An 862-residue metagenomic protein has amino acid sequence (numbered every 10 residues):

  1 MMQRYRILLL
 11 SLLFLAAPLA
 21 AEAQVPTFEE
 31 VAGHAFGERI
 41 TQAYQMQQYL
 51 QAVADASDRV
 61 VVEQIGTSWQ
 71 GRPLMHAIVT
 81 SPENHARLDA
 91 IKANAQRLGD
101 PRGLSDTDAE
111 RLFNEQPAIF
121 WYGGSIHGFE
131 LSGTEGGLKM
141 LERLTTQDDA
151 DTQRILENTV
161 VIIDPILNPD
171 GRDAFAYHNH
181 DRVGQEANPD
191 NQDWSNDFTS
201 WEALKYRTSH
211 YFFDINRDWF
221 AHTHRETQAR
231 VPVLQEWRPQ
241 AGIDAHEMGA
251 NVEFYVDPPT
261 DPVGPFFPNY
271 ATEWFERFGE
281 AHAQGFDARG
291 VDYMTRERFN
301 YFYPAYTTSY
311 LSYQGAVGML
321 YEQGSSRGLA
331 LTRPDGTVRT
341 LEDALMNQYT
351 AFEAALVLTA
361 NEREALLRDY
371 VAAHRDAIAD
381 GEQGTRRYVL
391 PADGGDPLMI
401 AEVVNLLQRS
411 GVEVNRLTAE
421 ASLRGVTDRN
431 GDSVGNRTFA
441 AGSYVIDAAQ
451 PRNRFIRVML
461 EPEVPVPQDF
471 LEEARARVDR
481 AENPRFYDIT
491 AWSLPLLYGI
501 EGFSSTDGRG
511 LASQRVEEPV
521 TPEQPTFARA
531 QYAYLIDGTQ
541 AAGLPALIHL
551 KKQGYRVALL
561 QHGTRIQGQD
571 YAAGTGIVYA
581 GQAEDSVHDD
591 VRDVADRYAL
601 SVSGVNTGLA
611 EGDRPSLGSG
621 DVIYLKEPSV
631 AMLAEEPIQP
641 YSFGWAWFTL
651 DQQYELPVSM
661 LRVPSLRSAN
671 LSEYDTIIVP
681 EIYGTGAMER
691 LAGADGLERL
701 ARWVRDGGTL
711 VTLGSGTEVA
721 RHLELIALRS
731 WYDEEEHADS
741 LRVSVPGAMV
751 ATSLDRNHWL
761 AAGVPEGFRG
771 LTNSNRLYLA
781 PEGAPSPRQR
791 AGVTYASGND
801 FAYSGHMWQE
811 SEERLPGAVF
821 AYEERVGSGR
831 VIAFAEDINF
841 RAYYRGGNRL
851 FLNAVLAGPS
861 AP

Functional and structural regions predicted by a protein language model:
M1-L9: Bacterial N-terminal signal peptides that target proteins for export
L8-P18: Bacterial N-terminal signal peptides
L19-A23: Sec/Tat signal peptide C-region and signal peptidase I cleavage site
Q24-L131, L138-I162, Y211, R217-D218 (+7 more regions): Intrinsic-disorder/low-complexity accessory segments
L141, N158-H180: Carboxylate/His-rich catalytic cores and anion/metal-binding grooves
P165-P169, N179, A245-V252, S715-G716: Short, solvent-exposed turn/loop segments enriched in Gly/Ser/Thr/Pro and often Arg
Y177-S200, F220, H224-T227, P239 (+1 more regions): Active-site cavity-forming subdomains of large catalytic enzyme subunits
D193-F213: Aromatic- and acidic-residue-enriched carbohydrate-binding clefts of CAZyme catalytic domains
